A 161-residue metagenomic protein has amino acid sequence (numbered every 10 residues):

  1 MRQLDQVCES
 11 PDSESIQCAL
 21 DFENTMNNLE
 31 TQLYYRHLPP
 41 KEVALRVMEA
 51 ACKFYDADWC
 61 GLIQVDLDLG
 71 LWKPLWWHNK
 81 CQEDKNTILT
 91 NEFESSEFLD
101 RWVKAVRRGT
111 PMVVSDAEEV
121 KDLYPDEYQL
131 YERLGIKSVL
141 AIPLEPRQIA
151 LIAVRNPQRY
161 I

Functional and structural regions predicted by a protein language model:
M1-V43, K53: Signal-transmission linkers at sensory-effector interfaces
R2-S10, E14, K121-L123, R155-I161: Regulatory loop-to-helix N-cap segments in sensory/regulatory domains that couple ligand/signal detection
E30-Y35, V47-D56, L62-D66, Y131-E132: Short regulatory alpha-helical segment in sensory/regulatory domains of signaling proteins that mediates
E49-C52, G61-E97, T110: GAF sensory/regulatory domain recognition with acknowledged cross-activation on helical regulatory dimers
D68-L69, L144-A150, P157-R159: Flexible loop/coil segments at beta-strand boundaries within sensory signal-transduction domains
V103-M112, E119-L123: Soluble sensory domains of the PAS superfamily and closely related sensory modules
A117-S138: Signal-transducing coupling segments at domain and membrane junctions
K137-E145: A short, aliphatic-rich beta-strand micro-motif
